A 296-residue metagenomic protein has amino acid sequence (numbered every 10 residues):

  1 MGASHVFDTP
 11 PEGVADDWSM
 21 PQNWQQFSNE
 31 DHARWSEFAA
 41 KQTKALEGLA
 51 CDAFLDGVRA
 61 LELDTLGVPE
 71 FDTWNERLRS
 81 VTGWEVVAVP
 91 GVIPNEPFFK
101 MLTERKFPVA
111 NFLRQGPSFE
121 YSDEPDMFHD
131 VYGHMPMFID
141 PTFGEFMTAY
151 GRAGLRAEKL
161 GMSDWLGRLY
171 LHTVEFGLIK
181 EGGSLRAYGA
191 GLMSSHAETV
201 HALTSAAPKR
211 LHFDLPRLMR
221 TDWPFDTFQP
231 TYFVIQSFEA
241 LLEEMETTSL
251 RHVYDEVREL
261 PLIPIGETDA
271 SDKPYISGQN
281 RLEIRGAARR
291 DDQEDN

Functional and structural regions predicted by a protein language model:
M1-F138, P230-N296: The feature captures two recurrent sequence modes
E76-S80, G133, M137, T148-R152 (+1 more regions): Short, hydrophobic/amphipathic alpha-helical patches that form generic packing surfaces within helical domains
A88-I93, E145, G161-M162, G183-S184: Short coil/turn segments at secondary-structure boundaries
R105-A110, L160, L178-G183, T199-A206 (+1 more regions): Short, charged low-complexity intrinsically disordered segments located at boundaries of structured domains
M127-V131, E145, A149, G177-L178 (+3 more regions): Residue-level preference for alpha-helix termini and adjacent loops
I139-F143: Type-3 copper protein
R152-G189, S194: Extended, Lys/Arg-enriched charged tracts that mediate electrostatic binding to polyanionic substrates
G191-E259: A recognition module on extended beta-rich or small alphabeta surfaces enriched in W/G with H and D/E
